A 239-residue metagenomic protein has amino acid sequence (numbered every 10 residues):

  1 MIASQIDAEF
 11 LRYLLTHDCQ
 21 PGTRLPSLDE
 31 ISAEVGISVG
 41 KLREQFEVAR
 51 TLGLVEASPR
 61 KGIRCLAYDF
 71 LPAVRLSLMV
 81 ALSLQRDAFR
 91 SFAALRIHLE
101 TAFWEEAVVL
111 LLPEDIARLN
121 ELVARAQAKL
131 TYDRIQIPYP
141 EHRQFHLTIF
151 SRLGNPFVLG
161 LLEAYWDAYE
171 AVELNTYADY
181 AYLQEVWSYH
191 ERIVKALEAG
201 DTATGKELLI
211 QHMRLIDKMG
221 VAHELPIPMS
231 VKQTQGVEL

Functional and structural regions predicted by a protein language model:
M1-H98, V109, P226-S230, V237-L239: Short linear motifs at protein or domain termini
L15, C19, V108-L112, A128-I135 (+3 more regions): Short, flexible helix-adjacent loops and helix caps
L28, G154-P156, G200-D201: Short loop-to-helix capping motifs
F70-F145, E185-Q211: All-alpha effector-binding/dimerization core of bacterial HTH-type transcriptional repressors
Q127, Y165-L239: C-terminal all-alpha effector/ligand-binding and dimerization domain of prokaryotic HTH-type transcriptional repressors
I149: Short basic (Lys/Arg) and small-residue
P156-A164: Short, charge-rich, low-complexity alpha-helical interaction segments
